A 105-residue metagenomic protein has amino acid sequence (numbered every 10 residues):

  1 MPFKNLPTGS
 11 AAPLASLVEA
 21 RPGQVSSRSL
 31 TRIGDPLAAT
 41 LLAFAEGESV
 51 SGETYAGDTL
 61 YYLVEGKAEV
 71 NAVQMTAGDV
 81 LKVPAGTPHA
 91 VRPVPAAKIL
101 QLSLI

Functional and structural regions predicted by a protein language model:
M1-T40, N71: A short, N-terminal "cap"/entry segment at the start of jelly-roll beta-barrel domains of the cupin/DSBH fold
Q24-S27, D35-Y55, Q74-A77: Conserved short histidine dyad/triad with adjacent acidic residue
A39-L41, L60, V80-K82, Q101: Conserved hydrophobic/aromatic beta-strand scaffold that supports enzyme active sites
A45, Y55, L63, P84 (+1 more regions): A short, compositionally biased micro-patch
A56-V70: Glycine- and acidic-residue-biased ligand/ion/polar-headgroup-sensing regions
Q74-T76, A85-I105: Ligand-binding loop in jelly-roll beta-barrel domains
